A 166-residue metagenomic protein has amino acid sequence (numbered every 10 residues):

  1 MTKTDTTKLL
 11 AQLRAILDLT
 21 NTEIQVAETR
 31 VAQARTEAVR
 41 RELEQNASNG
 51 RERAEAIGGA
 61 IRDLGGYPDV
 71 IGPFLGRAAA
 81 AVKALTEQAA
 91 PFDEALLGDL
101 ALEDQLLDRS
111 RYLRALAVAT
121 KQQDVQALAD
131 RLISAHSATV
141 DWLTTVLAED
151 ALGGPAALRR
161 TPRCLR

Functional and structural regions predicted by a protein language model:
M1-D5, R166: Terminal targeting/low-complexity segments that flank the catalytic cores of oxidoreductases
D5-I16, T36-A56, A95-D99, Q123-H136: Alpha-helical scaffold segments that form or flank carboxylate-/histidine-based iron centers
Q12-V31, R77-L128: Acidic/histidine-rich alpha-helical segments that form the ligand environment of transition-metal centers
I24, A54-I61, V82-T86, L107-S110 (+2 more regions): A structural signal for well-ordered alpha-helices, especially hydrophobic packing surfaces of coiled-coils
A32, R62, D69, A148-A151 (+1 more regions): Alpha-helical coiled-coil oligomerization motifs
E37-F74, L143-V146: Conserved alpha-helical segments that form or flank metal/cofactor-binding pockets of metalloenzymes
G59-L97, Q105, A157-R166: Carboxylate-rich helix-loop segments that flank metal/cofactor sites and access channels in metalloenzymes
A135-R166: Hydrophobic secondary-structure block in the mid-to-C-terminal portion of proteins
